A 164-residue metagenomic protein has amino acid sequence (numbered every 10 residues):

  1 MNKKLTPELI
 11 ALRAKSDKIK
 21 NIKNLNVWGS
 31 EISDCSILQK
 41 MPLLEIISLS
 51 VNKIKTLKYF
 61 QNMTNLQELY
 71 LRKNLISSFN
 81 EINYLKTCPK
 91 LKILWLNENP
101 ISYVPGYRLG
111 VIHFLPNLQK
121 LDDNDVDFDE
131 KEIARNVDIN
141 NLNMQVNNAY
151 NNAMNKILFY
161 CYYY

Functional and structural regions predicted by a protein language model:
M1-I46, E68, Y84-Y164: Long, contiguous C-terminal flanking segments immediately downstream of a protein's structured core
S33-C35, K53-L57, S77-E81, Y103-V104: Per-repeat structural element of leucine-rich repeats
E45-V51, R72-K73: Compact, well-ordered interaction domains used in eukaryotic information-processing assemblies
L66-E68, L75: Long, polar low-complexity repeats
